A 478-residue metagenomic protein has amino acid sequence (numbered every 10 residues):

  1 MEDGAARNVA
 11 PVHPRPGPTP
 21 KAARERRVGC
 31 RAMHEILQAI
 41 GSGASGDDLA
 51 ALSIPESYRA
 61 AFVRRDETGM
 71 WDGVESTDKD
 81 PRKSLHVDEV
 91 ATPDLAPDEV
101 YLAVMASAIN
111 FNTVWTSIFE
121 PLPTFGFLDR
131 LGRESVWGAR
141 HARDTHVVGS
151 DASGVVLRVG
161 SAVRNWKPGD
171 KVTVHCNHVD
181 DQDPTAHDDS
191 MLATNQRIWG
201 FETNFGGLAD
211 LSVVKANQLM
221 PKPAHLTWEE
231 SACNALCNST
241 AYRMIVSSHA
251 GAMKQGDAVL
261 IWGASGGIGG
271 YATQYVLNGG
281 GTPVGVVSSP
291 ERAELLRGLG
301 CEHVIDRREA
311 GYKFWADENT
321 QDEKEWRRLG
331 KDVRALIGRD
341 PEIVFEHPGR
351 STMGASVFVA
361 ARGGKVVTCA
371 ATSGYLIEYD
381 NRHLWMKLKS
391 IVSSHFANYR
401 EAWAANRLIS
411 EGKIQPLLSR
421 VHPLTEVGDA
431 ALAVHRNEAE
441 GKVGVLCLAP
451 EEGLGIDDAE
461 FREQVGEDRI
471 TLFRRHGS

Functional and structural regions predicted by a protein language model:
H34-E56, R339, G354, Y399-S478: C-terminal hydrophobic helical "lid"/dimerization subdomain of Rossmann-like NAD(P)H-dependent oxidoreductases
I36-S53, T68-A106, D144-V147, A162-V163: A short N-terminal beta-strand-loop micro-motif at the entrance of redox/enzyme domains
A91-A108, P121-P184, P223: Glycine-rich beta-strand-centered segment in the early N-terminal region that forms part of a ligand/cofactor-binding
G138-R143, S150, H178-G263, A310: NAD(P)H dinucleotide-binding glycine-rich loop of Rossmann-like/cofactor-binding domains, especially the beta1-alpha1
T240, I268, S351: Hydrophobic/small residue at the entry helix of a nucleotide-binding pocket
L277-S351: Adenosine-nucleotide cofactor-binding segment
A360-A361: Helix-to-beta-strand junctions that scaffold the AdoMet/dcAdoMet cofactor pocket in Class I SAM-dependent enzymes
T372-M386: Rossmann-fold NAD(P)-binding glycine/threonine-rich loop
